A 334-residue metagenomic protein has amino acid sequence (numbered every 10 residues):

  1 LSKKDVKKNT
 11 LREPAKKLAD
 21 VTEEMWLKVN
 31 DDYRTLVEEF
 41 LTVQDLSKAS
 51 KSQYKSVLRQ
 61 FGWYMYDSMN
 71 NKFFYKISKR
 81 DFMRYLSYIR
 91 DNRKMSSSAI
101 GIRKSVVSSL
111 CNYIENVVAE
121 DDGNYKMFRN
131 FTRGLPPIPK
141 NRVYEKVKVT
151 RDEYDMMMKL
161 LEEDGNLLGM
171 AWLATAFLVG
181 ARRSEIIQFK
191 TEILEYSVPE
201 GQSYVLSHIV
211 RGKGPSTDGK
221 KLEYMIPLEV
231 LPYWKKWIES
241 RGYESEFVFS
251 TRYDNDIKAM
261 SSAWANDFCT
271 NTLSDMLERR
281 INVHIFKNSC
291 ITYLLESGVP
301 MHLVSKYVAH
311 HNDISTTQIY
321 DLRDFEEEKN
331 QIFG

Functional and structural regions predicted by a protein language model:
T35-Y144: N-terminal core-binding DNA-recognition domain of tyrosine recombinases/integrases
V118, A176-Q202, L303: Short, charged phosphate-coordinating catalytic segments
I138-M156, P215-E229, G242-E246: DNA breakage-rejoining catalytic core of tyrosine-based enzymes
R151-R183: Basic, Lys/Arg- and aromatic-enriched nucleic-acid-binding interface segment
Q188-P232: Conserved tyrosine-mediated DNA breakage-rejoining catalytic core shared by Y-recombinases
I226-E278: Active-site/catalytic core of tyrosine-dependent DNA strand-transfer enzymes
E244, N266-K306, H310: Short, basic (Lys/Arg/His-rich) helix/loop patches that form interaction surfaces in the mid-to-C-terminal regions
V308-G334: Catalytic-site neighborhood detector that most strongly recognizes the C-terminal catalytic loop/helix of tyrosine
